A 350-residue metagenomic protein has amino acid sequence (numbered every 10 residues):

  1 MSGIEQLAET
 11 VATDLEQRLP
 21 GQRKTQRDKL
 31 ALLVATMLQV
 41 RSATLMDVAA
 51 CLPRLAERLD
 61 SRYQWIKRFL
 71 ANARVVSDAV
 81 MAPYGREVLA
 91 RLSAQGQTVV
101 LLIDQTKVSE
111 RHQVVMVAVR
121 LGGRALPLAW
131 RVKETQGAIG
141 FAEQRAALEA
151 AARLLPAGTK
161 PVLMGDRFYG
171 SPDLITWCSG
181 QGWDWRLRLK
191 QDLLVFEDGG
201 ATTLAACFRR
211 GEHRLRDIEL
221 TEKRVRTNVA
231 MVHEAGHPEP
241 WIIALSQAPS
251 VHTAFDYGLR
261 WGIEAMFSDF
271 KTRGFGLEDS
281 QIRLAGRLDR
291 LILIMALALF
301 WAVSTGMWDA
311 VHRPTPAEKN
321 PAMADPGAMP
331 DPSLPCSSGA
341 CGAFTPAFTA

Functional and structural regions predicted by a protein language model:
M1-S42, A50, V80-A82, A94-V99 (+2 more regions): Single, function-defining residue in the core of a domain
M46: Residues within the helices of the helix-turn-helix
L52-W65: Short, basic interhelical loop/turn and adjoining N-cap of the next helix at nucleic-acid- or acidic-partner-contacting
E57-L59, S77, S109-H112: Short active-site-adjacent helix-start/loop capping segments
F69-Y84, V88: Short, basic alpha-helical nucleic acid-contact segments in DNA-binding proteins and DNA transaction factors
L102-I103: Short hydrophobic beta-strand that contains or immediately precedes a catalytic carboxylate
